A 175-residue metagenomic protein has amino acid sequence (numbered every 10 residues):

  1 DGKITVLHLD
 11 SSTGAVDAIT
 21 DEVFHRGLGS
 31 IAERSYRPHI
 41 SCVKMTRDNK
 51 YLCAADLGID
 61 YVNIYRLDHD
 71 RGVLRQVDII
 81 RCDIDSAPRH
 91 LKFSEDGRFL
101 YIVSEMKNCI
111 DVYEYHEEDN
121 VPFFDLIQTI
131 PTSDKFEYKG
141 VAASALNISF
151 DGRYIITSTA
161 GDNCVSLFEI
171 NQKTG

Functional and structural regions predicted by a protein language model:
D1, T46, A54-L57, S94 (+2 more regions): Conserved beta-strand positions in repeat-built beta-propeller and related beta-rich domains
D1-C42: Asp-box/WD-like beta-propeller blade repeats and closely related beta-sheet repeat scaffolds
V6-V16, R66-V73, Y113-F123, F168-G175: Short loop/turn segments immediately following beta-strands, especially the blade-tip and inter-blade linker loops
T20-S35, I79, L126-Y138: Surface-exposed loop and turn segments in beta-propeller and other repeat-based domains that flank or scaffold
D48-K50, D96-R98, D151-R153: Short coil/turn segments that connect the beta-strands within blades of beta-propeller domains
V141-T174: Loop/turn-rich, solvent-exposed surfaces of beta-rich toroidal or solenoidal domains
